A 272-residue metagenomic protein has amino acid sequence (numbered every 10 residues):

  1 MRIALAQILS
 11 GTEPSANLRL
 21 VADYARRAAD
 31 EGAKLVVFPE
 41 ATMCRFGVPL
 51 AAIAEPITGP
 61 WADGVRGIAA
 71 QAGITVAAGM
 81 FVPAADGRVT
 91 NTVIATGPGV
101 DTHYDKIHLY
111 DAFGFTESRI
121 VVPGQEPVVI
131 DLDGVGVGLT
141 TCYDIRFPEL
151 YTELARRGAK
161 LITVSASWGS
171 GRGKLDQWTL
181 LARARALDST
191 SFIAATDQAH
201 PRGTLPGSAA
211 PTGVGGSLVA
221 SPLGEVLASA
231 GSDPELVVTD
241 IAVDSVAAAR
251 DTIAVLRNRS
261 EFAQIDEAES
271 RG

Functional and structural regions predicted by a protein language model:
M1-A4: Extreme N-terminal starter segment of soluble prokaryotic enzymes
Q7-E13: Short polar catalytic/cofactor-binding loops
P14, A22-H103, G169-A184, D188-S191: Cys-nucleophile CN-hydrolase/nitrilase-fold catalytic domain and related Cys-dependent amidase chemistry that acts on
C44, I94, Y104-Y110, L218 (+1 more regions): Short beta->alpha transition motifs characteristic of CBS
T58-A77, I145-E235: CN hydrolase (nitrilase-like) catalytic-core segments centered on the catalytic cysteine and neighboring Lys/Glu
A78-M80, N91-A95, V128-I130, S217-V219 (+1 more regions): Short beta-strand scaffold segments in enzyme catalytic cores
P83-L161, S170-L180, A184, D251-V255: Active-site catalytic loop in hydrolytic enzyme cores
V246-G272: A conserved C-terminal secondary-structure "cap"
